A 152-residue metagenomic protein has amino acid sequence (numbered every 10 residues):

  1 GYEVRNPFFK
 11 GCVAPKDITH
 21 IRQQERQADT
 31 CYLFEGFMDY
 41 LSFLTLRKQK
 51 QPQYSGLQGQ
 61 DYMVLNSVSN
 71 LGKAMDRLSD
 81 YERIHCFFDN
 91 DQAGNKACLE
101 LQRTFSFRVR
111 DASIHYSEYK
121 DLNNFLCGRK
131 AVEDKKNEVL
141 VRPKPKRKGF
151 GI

Functional and structural regions predicted by a protein language model:
G1-R77: Phosphate-handling DNA/RNA-contact segment within nucleic-acid enzymes
R47-I152: TOPRIM fold recognition
